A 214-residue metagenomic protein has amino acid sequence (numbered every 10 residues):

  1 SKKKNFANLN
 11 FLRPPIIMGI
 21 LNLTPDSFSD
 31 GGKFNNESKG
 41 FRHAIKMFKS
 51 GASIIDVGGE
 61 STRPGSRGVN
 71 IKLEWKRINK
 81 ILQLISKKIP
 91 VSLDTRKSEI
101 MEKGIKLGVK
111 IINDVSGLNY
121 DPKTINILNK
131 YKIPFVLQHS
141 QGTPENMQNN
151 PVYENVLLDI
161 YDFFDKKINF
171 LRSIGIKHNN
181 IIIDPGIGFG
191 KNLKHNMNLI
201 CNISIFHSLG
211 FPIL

Functional and structural regions predicted by a protein language model:
S1-P25, N169-K177: N-terminal amphipathic alpha-helix/helix-capping segment at the start of soluble metabolic enzymes
M18-N22, I55-E60, N113, Y131-G142 (+2 more regions): Non-cysteine beta-strand/loop elements that form the S-adenosyl-L-methionine
L21, M47, G51, I55 (+6 more regions): Conserved, mostly hydrophobic/aromatic
L23-R42, R67, P90-S92, Q148-L158: Active-site mouth loops of central-metabolism enzymes
S27-S29, S53-I81, G186-L193: Glycine-rich, proline-tolerant flexible connector loops at the mouths of alpha/beta enzymes
G32-S38, N113-D121, V156-F163, I187-I205: Active-site glycine- and acidic-residue-rich loops that bind and position anionic ligands or nucleotide-like cofactors
R67-L93, E99-K103, K130-S140, I200-I213: Alpha-helix-loop-beta-strand connector modules within alpha/beta enzyme cores
I89-K97, M101, G108-D121, V136 (+1 more regions): Catalytic beta/alpha-barrel core
